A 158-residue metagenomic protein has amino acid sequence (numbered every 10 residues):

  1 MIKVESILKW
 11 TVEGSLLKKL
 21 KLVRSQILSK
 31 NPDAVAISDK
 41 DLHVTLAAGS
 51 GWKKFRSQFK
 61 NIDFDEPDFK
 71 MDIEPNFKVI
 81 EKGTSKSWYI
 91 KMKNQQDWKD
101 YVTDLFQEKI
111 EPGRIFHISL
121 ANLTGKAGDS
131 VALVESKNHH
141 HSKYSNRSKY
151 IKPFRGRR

Functional and structural regions predicted by a protein language model:
M1-R158: Histidine-dependent nucleotide/RNA phosphoesterase domain, centered on the 2H-phosphoesterase fold with its duplicated
